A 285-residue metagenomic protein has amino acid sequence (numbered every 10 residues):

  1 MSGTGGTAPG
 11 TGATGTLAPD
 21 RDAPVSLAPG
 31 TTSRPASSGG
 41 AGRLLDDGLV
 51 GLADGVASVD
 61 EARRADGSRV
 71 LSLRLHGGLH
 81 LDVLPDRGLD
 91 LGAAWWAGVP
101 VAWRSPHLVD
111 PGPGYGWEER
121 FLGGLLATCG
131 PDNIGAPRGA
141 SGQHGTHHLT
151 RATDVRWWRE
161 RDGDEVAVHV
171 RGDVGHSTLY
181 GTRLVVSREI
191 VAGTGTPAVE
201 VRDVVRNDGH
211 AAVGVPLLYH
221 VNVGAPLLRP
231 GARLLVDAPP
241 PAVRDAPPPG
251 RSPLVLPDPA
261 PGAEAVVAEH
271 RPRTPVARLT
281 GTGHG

Functional and structural regions predicted by a protein language model:
T7-T14: Compositionally biased, low-complexity flexible segments
G15-E200, A212-G214, V223-R229, V236-A260 (+1 more regions): Surface-exposed acidic/polar loop and edge beta-strand patches at domain peripheries
R202-V204: Residues within well-ordered beta-strands of beta-sheet-rich folds
D208-H210: Short, acidic/polar linear motifs in exposed loop/turn regions
